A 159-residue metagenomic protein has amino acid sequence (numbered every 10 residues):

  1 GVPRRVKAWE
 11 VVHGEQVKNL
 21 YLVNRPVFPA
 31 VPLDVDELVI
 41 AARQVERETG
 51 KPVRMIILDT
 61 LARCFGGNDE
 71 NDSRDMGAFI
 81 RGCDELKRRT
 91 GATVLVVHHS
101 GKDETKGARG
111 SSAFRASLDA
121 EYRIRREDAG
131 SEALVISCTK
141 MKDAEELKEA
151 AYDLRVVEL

Functional and structural regions predicted by a protein language model:
G1-D69, R74, E85, R155-V157: Conserved inter-motif catalytic segment of the P-loop NTP-binding fold
K7-A8, P52-L58, R63, R74-L159: Phosphate-binding/switch region of NTP-binding enzymes
